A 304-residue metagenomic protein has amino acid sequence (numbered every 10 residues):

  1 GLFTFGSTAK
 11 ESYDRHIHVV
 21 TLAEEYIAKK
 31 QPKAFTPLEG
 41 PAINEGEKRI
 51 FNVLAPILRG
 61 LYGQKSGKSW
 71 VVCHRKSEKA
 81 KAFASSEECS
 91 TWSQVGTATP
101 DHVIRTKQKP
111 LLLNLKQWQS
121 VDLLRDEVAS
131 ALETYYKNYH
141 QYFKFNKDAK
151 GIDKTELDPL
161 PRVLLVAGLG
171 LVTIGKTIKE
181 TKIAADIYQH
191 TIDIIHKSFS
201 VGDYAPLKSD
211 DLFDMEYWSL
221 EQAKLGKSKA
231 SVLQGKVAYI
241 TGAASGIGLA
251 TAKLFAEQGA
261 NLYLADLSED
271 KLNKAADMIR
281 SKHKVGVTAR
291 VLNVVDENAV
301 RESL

Functional and structural regions predicted by a protein language model:
R15-V232, H283: Domain-length cofactor-binding catalytic modules of enzymes
V237, A244-G246: Conserved glycine-rich cofactor-binding loop
F255: Aromatic pocket-lining residues of Rossmann-like dinucleotide-binding sites
A260-A275: Conserved glycine-rich Rossmann-like NAD(P)H-binding loop of the short-chain dehydrogenase/reductase
E269-D270, V291-S303: The beta1-alpha1 cofactor-binding region of Rossmann-like NAD(H)/NADP(H)-dependent oxidoreductases
V287-A289: Hydrophobic/aromatic anchor residues within beta-strands of the central parallel beta-sheet of Rossmann-like
